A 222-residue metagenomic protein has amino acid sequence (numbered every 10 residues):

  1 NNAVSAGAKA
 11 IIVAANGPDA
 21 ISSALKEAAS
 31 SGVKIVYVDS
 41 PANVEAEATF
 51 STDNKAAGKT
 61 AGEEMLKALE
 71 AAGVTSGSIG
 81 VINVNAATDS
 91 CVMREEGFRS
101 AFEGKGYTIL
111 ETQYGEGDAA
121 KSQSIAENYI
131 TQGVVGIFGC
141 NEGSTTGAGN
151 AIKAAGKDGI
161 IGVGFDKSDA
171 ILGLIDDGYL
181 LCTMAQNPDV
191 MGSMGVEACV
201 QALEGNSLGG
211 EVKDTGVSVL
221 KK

Functional and structural regions predicted by a protein language model:
N1-K222: A residue-level marker of the well-folded mature domains of exported/periplasmic proteins
